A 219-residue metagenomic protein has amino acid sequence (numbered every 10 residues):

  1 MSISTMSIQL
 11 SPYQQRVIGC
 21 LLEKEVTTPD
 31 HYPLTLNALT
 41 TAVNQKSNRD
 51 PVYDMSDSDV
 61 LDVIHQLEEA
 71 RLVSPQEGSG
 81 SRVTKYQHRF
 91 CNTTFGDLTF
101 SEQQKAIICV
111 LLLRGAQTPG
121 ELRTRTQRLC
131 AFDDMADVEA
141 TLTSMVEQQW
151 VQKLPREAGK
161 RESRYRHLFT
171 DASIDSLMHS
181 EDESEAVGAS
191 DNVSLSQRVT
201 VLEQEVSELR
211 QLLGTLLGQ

Functional and structural regions predicted by a protein language model:
M1-C20, V26-D30, Y53, I64-D97: Intrinsically disordered, low-complexity serine/threonine- and proline-rich regulatory segments
S11-P33, L98-A116, V146-E147: Positively charged, polyanion-binding regions of nucleic-acid-associated proteins
T28-V52, A116-F132: Short acidic, hydrophobic short linear motifs in intrinsically disordered regions
L61-G78, L142-E157: A short, conserved structural fragment
R82-E121, S163, H167-S194: Short, amphipathic alpha-helical interaction segments positioned at domain boundaries
G120-P155: A contiguous pocket-lining binding segment that forms or flanks enzyme active sites
P155-F169, Q211-Q219: Helical coiled-coil/dimerization "stalks" and their immediately adjacent regulatory linkers at helix->disorder
A186-Q219: Amphipathic alpha-helical oligomerization/assembly segments
